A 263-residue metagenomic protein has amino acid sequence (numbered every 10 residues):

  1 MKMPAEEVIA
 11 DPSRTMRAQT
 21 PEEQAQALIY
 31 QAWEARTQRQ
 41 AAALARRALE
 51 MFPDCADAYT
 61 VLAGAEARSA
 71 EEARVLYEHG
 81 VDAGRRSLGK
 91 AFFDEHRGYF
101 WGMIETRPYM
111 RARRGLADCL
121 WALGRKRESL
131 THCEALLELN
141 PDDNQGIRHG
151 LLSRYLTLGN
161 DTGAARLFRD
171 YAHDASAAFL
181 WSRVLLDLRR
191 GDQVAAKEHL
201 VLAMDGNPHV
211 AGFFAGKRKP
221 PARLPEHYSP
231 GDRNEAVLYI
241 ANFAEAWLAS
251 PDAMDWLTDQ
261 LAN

Functional and structural regions predicted by a protein language model:
V8, R17, L185-N263: Long, ordered, amphipathic alpha-helical scaffolds
R17-Q19, V81-E105, L137-L139: Flexible helix-coil transition and linker loops at the boundaries of alpha-helical arrays
T20-M51, R114-A122: Alpha-helical segment of the N-proximal tetratricopeptide repeat
E23-Y30, V61, M110-R111, G115 (+2 more regions): "A position-specific structural signal for the A-helix of alpha-solenoid helical repeats
A35, L62, A67-S69, L123 (+2 more regions): Structural motif corresponding to the intra-repeat A-B loop/turn of tetratricopeptide repeats
A58, K90, A112, G146-I147 (+2 more regions): TPR alpha-solenoid repeat register
E71-S87, E134-D143, R169-A177, L188-G212: TPR/TPR-like (Sel1-like) alpha-helical repeat modules
